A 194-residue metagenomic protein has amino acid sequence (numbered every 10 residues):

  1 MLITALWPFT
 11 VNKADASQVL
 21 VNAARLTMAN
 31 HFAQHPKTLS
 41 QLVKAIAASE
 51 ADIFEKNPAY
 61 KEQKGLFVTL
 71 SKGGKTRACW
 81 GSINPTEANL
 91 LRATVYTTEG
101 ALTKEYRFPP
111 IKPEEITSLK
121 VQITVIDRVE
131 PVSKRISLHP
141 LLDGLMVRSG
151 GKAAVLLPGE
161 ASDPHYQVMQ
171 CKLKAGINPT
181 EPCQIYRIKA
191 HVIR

Functional and structural regions predicted by a protein language model:
M1-A5: Bacterial N-terminal signal peptides
W7-R194: Basic nucleic-acid-binding interfaces
